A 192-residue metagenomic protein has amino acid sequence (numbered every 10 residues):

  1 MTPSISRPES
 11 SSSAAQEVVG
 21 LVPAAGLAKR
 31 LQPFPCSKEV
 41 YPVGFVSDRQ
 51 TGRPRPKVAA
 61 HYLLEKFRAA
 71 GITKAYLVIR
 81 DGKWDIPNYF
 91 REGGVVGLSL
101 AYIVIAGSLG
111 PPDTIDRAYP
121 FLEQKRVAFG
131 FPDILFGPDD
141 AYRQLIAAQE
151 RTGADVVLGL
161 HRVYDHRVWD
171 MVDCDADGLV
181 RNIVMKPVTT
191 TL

Functional and structural regions predicted by a protein language model:
T2-P23, L27-P35, P42-F129, L135-D140: Conserved N-terminal catalytic core of the sugar/cofactor nucleotidyltransferase
C36-Y41, Q144-A148: Glycine-rich, phosphate-binding/catalytic loops in enzymes
V40, Y102, V156-L158: Conserved beta-strand scaffold positions in the cores of enzyme catalytic domains, especially in NTP/NDP-utilizing
G137-L192: Conserved core of the sugar-phosphate nucleotidyltransferase
